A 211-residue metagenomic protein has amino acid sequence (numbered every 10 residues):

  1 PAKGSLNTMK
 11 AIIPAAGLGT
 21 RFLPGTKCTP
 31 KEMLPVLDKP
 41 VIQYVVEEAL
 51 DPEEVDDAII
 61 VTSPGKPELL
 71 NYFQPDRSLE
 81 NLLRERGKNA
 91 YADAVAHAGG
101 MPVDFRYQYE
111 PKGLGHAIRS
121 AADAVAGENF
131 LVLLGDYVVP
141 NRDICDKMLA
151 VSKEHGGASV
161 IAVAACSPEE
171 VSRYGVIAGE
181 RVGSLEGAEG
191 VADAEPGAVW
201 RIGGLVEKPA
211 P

Functional and structural regions predicted by a protein language model:
A2-I13, R21, P35, K39-V132 (+2 more regions): Conserved N-terminal catalytic core of the sugar/cofactor nucleotidyltransferase
A15-G19, T26, P209: Short, small-residue-rich loop/turn micro-motifs
L18, T29, G65: A generic "binding-loop/recognition-motif" signal
R21, E32, G204: Conserved beta-strand positions that form and line the central face of beta-propeller blades
T26, F73, V206: Short, flexible helix/strand-to-coil boundary loops that buttress conserved ligand/catalytic motifs in alpha/beta
K27-M33: Short glycine-enriched, charge-decorated loop/helix-capping segments at active-site entrances that position
C28, D76-E80, V151: A glycine- and small-aliphatic-rich helix-loop capping segment at beta-alpha/alpha-beta transitions that lines
V139-P211: Conserved core of the sugar-phosphate nucleotidyltransferase
